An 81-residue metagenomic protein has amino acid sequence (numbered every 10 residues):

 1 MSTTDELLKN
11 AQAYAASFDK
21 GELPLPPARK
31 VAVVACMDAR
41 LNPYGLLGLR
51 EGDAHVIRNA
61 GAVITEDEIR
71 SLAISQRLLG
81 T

Functional and structural regions predicted by a protein language model:
M1-P24: N-terminal amphipathic/basic leader segments beginning at the initiator methionine
A11, V33, I57: Divalent metal-coordination and catalytic microenvironments
L23-A28, L47-L49, L78: Solvent-exposed alpha-helices and their adjacent loops that cap or buttress functional pockets in soluble metabolic
R29-V31, D53: A generic secondary-structure signal marking the coil-to-beta-strand transition
A35-R40, A62-V63: Short glycine-enriched loops at secondary-structure junctions
P43-Y44: A short, structured beta-strand/loop element
R50-T81: Short HxH-centered metal-ligating active-site micro-motif
